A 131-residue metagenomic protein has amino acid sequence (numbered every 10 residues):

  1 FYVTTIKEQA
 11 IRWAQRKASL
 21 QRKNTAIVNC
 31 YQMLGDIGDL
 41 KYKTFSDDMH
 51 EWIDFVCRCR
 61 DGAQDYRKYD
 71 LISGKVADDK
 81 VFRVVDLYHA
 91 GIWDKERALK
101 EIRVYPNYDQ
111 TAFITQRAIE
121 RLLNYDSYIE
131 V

Functional and structural regions predicted by a protein language model:
F1-Q15: Extended catalytic/binding region for NAD+/ADP-ribose chemistry, centered on the ART fold
I11-R12, R16-V131: Conserved NAD+-utilizing ADP-ribose enzyme module
